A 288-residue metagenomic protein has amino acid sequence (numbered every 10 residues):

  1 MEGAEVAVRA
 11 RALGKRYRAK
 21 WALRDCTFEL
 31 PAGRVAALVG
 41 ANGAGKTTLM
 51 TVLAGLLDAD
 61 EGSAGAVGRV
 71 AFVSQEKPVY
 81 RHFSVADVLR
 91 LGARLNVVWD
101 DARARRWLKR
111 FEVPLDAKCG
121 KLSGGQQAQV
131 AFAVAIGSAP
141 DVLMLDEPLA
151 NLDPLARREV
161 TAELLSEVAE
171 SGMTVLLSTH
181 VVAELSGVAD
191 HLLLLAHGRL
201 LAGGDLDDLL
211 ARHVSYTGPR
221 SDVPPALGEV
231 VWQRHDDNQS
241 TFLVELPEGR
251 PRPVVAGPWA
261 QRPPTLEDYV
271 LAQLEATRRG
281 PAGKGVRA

Functional and structural regions predicted by a protein language model:
E2-G3, W232, N238-A288: C-terminal coupling/interaction segments
V8, L23-D25: Conserved structural motif at the start of ABC-family nucleotide-binding domains
V39-A41: The feature captures the beta-strand-to-loop junction immediately N-terminal to the Walker
A54: Helix-to-loop junction immediately C-terminal to a conserved catalytic motif
Q75-V130: ABC-family P-loop ATPase nucleotide-binding domains
L143-E147, L152: Catalytic Walker B motif of ABC-type/P-loop ATPase nucleotide-binding domains
E159-P247: ABC transporter nucleotide-binding domain
